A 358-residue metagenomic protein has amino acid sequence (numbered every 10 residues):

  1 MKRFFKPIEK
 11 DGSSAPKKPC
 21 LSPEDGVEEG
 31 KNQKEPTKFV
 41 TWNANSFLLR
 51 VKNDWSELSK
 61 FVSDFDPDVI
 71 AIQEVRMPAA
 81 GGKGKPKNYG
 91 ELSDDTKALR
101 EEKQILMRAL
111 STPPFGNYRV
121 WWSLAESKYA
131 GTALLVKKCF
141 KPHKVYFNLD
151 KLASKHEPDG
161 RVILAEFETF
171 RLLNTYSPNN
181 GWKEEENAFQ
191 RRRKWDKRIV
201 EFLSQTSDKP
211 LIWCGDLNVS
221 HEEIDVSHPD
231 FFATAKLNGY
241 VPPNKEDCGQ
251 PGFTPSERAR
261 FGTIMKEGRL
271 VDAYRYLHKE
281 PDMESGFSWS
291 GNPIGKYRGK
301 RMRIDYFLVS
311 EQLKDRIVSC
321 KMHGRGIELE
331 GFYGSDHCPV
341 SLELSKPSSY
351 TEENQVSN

Functional and structural regions predicted by a protein language model:
M1-K52: Mobile, glycine- and charge-enriched loop segments and immediately flanking short secondary-structure elements within
R3-S22, V145-Y146, D150, E222-N358: Metal-dependent phosphoester-hydrolase catalytic domains
F39-A44, F61-K83, A98, L172 (+5 more regions): Active-site beta-strand/loop signature of hydrolases that rely on acidic residues for catalysis
S46, L149-K155, S177-D196, V200 (+1 more regions): Surface-exposed cleft-lining segments at the edges of enzyme active sites
L49-N53, A80-E101, E186, P229 (+2 more regions): Short, flexible/disordered intra-domain loops and linkers
R50-S63: Short, acidic/polar
R76-E184: Structured beta-strand-rich core segments of catalytic domains in phosphoester-bond hydrolases
